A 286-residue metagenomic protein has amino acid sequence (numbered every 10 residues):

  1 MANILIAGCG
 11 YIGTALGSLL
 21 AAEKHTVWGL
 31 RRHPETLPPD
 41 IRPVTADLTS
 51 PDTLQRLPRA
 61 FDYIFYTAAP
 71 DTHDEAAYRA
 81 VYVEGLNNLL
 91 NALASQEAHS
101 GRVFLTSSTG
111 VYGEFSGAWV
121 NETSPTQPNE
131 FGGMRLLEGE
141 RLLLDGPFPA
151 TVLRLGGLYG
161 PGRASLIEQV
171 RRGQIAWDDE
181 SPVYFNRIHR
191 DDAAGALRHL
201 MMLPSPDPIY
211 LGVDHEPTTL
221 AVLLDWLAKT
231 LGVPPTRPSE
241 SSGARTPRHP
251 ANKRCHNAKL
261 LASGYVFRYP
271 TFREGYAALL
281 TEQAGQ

Functional and structural regions predicted by a protein language model:
G13-T14: N-terminal Rossmann-fold NAD(P) dinucleotide-binding loop
I41-L89: NAD(P)H-binding glycine-rich loop region in Rossmannoid oxidoreductase-like domains and their noncatalytic homologs
N88-F131: Conserved Rossmann-fold NAD(P)-dependent oxidoreductase catalytic core, especially the SDR/UDP-sugar
S116-V152: Catalytic helix-loop patch of NAD(P)-dependent Rossmann-fold dehydrogenases
L137, G146-F148, Y159-E168, H199-Y210 (+1 more regions): Glycine/proline-rich active-site loop of Rossmann-fold NAD(P)-dependent oxidoreductases
A164-E168, D178-M201: Substrate-positioning beta->alpha
A196, L203-R245: Mid/C-terminal beta-alpha module of Rossmann-like enzyme folds, strongest in SDR-family dehydrogenases/epimerases
R248-Q286: C-terminal amphipathic/interface module of NAD(P)-dependent oxidoreductases and related NAD-binding regulators
